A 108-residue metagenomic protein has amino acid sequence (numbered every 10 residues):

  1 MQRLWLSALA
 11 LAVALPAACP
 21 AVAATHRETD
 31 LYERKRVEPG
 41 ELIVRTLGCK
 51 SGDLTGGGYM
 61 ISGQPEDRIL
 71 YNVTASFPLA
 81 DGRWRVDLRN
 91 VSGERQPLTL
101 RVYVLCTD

Functional and structural regions predicted by a protein language model:
M1-L4: Positively charged n-region of N-terminal signal peptides that target proteins for export
S7-A17: Bacterial N-terminal signal peptides
C19-A23: Bacterial Sec signal peptide processing site at the extreme N-terminus
A24-D108: Extracellular attachment/recognition segments
